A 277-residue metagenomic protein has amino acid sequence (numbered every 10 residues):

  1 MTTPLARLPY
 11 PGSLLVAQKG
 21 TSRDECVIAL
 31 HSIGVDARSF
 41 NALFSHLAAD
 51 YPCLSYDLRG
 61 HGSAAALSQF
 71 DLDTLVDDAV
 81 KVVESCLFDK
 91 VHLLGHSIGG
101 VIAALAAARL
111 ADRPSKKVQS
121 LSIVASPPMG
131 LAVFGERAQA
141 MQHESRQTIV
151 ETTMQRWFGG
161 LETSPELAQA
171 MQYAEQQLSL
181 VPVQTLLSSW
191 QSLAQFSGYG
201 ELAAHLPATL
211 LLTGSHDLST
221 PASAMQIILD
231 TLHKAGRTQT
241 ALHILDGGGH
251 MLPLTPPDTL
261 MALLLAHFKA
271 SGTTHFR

Functional and structural regions predicted by a protein language model:
S13-A65: Conserved HGGG/HGGXW glycine-rich cap/lid loop of the alpha/beta-hydrolase fold
T74-V91: Conserved acidic catalytic loop of the alpha/beta-hydrolase fold
L93-G95, V124: Short beta-strand immediately N-terminal to the catalytic nucleophile in serine-hydrolase-like folds
G95, G99, A103: Gly/Ala-rich beta-loop-alpha elbow adjacent to hydrolase catalytic centers
A104-V150: Flexible "cap/lid" loop of the alpha/beta hydrolase fold
L131-A132, S145-A203: Conserved alpha/beta-hydrolase catalytic His-Asp/Glu region
A208-G248, L254: Conserved loop-alpha-helix segment in the C-terminal half of the alpha/beta-hydrolase fold that carries the catalytic
G236-R277: Catalytic active-site module of serine/aspartate enzymes centered on a nucleophile-bearing elbow/loop
